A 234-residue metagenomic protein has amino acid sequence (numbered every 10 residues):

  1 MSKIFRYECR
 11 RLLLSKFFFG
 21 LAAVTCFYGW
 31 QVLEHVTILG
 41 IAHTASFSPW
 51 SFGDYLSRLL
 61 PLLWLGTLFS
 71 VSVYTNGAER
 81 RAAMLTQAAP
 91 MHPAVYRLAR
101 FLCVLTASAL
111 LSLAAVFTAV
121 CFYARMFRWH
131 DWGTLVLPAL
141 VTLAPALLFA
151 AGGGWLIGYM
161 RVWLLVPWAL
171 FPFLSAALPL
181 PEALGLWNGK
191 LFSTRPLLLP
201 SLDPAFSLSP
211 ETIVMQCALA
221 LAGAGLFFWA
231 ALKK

Functional and structural regions predicted by a protein language model:
M1-V24: Aromatic- and glycine-rich beta-strand/loop motifs that create alpha-glucan
F5, C9, L13, P93-L105: Interfacial transmembrane-helix starts/ends
A23, F27-V73, L98-W168: Secretory targeting signals
E34-W50, W168-K234: Terminal transmembrane helical anchor/hairpin motif
L65-A83, G154-V162, A218-K234: Transmembrane alpha-helical segments in integral membrane proteins
A82, V104, S108-F117, T212-L226: N-terminal hydrophobic signal/anchor transmembrane helix of membrane proteins
L85-A94: Short helix-to-coil transition segments within interhelical loops that connect adjacent transmembrane helices
